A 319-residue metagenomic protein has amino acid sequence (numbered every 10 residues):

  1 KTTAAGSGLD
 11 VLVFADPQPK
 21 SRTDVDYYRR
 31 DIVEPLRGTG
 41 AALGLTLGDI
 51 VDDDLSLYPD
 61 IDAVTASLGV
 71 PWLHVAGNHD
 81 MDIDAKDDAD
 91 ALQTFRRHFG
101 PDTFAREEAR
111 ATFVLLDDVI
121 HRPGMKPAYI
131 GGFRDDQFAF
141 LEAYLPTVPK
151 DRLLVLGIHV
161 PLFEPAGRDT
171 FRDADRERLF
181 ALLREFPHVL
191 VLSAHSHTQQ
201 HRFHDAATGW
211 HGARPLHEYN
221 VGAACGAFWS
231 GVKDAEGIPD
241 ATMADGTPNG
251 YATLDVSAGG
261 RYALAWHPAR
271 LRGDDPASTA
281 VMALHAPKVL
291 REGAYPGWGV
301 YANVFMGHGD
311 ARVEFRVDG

Functional and structural regions predicted by a protein language model:
K1-D60: N-terminal active-site segment of His-dependent metallophosphoesterases
D16, G48-D49, G77-N78, H159 (+1 more regions): Active-site glycine-centered loops adjacent to acidic/histidine catalytic or metal-binding residues that shape
L47, L145-A166: Short acidic, glycine-rich surface-loop motifs adjacent to enzyme active sites
L55-K150, D169-L192, T198-D255, Y262-A265: Extended active-site neighborhood of metal-dependent phosphoesterases/phosphodiesterases
D118, G157-P161, H195-S196, H267-A269: Short, well-ordered beta-to-alpha junction loops that form the rim of enzyme active sites and present histidine/acidic
V256-Y295: Short, compositionally biased P/S/T/A/G/V-rich stretches that sit at domain boundaries
G299-G307: Short edge beta-strand/loop segments characteristic of extracellular beta-sandwich folds
V300, A311-R316: Beta-strand-rich binding/interaction modules
